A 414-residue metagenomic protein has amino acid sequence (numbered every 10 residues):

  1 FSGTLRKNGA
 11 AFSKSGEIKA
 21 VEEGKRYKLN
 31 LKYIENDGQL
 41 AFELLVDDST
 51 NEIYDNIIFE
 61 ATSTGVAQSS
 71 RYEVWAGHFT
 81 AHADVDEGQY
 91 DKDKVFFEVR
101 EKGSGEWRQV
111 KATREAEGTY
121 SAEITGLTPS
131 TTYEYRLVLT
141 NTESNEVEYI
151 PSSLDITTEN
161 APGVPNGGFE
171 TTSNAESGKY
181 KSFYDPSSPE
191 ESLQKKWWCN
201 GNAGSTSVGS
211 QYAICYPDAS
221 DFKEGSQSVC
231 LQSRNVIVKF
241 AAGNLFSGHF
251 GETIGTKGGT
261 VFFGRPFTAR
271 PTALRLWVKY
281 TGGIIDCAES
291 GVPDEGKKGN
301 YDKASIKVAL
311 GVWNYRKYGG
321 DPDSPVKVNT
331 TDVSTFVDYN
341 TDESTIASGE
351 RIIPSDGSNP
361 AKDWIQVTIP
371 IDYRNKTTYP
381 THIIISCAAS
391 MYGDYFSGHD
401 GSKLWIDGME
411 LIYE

Functional and structural regions predicted by a protein language model:
F1-R71, G167, L310-V312, R316-D394 (+1 more regions): Extracytoplasmic cysteine-anchoring/structural motifs
E60-Y90, S152-P162: Pro/Thr/Ser/Gly-rich low-complexity, intrinsically disordered linker/stalk tracts
T62-G65, I150-T206: Extracellular carbohydrate-recognition regions
D84-W107, D302, T378-T381: Solvent-exposed loop/turn segments flanking beta-strands in beta-repeat/beta-sandwich domains
D86, E170-N174, Q232-V236, G264-A269 (+3 more regions): Solvent-exposed strand-to-loop "edge" motifs in beta-rich extracellular domains
I124-T132: Surface-exposed, short loops/turns at beta-strand junctions within beta-sandwich domains
A219-K239: Short carbohydrate-recognition loop motifs
